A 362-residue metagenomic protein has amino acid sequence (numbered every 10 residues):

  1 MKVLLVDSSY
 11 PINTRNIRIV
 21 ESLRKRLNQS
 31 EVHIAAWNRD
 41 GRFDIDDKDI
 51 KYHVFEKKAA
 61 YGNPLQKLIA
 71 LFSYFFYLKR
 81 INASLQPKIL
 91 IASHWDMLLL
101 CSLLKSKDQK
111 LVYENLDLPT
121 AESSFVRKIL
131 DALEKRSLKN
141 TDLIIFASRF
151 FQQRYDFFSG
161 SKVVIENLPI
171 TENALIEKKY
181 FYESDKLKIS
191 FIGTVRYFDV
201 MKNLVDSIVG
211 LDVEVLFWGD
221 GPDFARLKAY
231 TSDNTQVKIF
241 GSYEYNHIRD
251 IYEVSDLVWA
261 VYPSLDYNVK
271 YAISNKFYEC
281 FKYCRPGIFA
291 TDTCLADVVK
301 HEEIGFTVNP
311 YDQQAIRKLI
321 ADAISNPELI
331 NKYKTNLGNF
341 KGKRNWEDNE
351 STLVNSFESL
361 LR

Functional and structural regions predicted by a protein language model:
M1-G41, K139, L143, K202-L211: N-terminal subdomain of nucleotide-sugar transferases
L4-L5, I145, F181-D199, L204-I208 (+1 more regions): Conserved donor-binding/catalytic core segment of Leloir-type glycosyltransferases
S9-N13, K25-A70, I81, F151-D156 (+2 more regions): N-terminal strand-loop element at the rim of the active site of nucleotide-sugar-dependent glycosyltransferases
T14, Y311, P327-S359: A charged, aromatic-enriched C-terminal amphipathic alpha-helix characteristic of glycosyltransferases across folds
E21, F75-A83, L99, L103 (+3 more regions): Membrane-proximal helix-turn-helix segments that form the acceptor-binding/catalytic region of lipid-linked
A36, E134-E177, S184: Donor nucleotide-sugar binding/catalytic pocket of nucleotide-sugar-dependent glycosyltransferases
D199, N246-I251, V258-Y278, I288-D297: Nucleotide-sugar-dependent
A225-D250: Nucleotide-activated donor-binding/catalytic signature segment of Leloir-type glycosyltransferases, i.e., the conserved
